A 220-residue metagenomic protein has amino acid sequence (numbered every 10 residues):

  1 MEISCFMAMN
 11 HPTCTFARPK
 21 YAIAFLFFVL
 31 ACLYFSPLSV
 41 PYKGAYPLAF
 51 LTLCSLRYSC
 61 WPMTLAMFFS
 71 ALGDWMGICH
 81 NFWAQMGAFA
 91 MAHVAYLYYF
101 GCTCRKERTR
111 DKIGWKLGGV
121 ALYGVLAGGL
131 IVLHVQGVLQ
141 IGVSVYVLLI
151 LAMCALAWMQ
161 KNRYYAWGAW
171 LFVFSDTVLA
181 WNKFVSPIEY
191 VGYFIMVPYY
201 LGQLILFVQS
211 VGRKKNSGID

Functional and structural regions predicted by a protein language model:
E2-D220: Polytopic alpha-helical membrane-helix bundles and their juxtamembrane interface segments in multi-pass membrane
